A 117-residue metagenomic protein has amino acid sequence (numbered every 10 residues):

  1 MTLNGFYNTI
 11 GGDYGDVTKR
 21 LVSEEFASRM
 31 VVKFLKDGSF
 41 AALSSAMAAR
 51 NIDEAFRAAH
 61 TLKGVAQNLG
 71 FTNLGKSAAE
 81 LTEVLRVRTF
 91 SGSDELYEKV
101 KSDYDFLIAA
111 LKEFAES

Functional and structural regions predicted by a protein language model:
M1-R57, T61-S117: Two-component system phosphorelay core
